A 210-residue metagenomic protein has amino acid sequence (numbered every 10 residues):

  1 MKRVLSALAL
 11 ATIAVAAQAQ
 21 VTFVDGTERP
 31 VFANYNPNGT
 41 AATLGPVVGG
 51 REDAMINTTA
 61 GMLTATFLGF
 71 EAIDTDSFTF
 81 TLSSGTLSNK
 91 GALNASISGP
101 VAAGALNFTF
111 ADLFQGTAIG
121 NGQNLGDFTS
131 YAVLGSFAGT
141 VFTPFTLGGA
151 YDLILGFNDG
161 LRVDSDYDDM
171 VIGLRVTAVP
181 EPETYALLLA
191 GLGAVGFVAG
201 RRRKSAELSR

Functional and structural regions predicted by a protein language model:
M1-V21, M170-V198, S205: Short, threonine-centered small-residue motifs that mark membrane-proximal processing/anchoring sites and TM-junction
A9-A11, L147, R162: Generic marker of residues within folded, mature protein domains
Q20-A150: Extracellular distal adhesion/interaction modules in secreted or cell-surface proteins
A150-G156: Short, hydrophobic/aromatic-rich segments at coil-to-beta transitions
Y151, D166-M170: Residues that flank catalytic or metal-binding motifs in active/ligand-binding sites
F157-V163: Short beta-strand-plus-loop segments that form exposed binding edges in beta-rich domains
K204-R210: Short, charged juxtamembrane terminal tails flanking transmembrane helices
